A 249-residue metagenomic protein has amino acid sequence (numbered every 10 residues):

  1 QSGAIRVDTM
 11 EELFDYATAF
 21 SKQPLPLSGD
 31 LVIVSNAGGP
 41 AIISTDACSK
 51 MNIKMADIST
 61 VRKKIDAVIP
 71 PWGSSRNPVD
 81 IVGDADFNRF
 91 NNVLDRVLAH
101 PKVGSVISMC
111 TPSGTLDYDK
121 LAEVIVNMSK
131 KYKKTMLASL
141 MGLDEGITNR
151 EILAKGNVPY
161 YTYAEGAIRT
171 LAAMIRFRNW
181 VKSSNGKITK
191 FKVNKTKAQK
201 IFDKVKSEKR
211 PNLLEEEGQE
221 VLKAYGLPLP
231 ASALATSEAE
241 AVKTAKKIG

Functional and structural regions predicted by a protein language model:
Q1-S2, A47, D66-D80, K102 (+4 more regions): Gly-rich Lys/Arg/Thr-decorated short loops/hinges at beta-loop-alpha junctions or inter-strand turns that position
G3-E12, P159-Y163, A233-S237: Short acidic-hydrophobic, aromatic-tinged amphipathic segments that line or gate anion-handling sites
E11, T18-G29, T60, F191-G249: Active-site nucleotide/adenylate-binding loops and adjacent lid/helix of ATP-dependent enzymes
L27-T111: Short glycine-cluster motifs
F87-M128, G226, E238-I248: Long hydrophobic segments that form regular secondary structure
S139-N157: Glycine-rich, charge-decorated loop segments at or immediately adjacent to ligand/cofactor-binding or catalytic sites
A164-D203: Intrinsic disorder at enzyme termini
